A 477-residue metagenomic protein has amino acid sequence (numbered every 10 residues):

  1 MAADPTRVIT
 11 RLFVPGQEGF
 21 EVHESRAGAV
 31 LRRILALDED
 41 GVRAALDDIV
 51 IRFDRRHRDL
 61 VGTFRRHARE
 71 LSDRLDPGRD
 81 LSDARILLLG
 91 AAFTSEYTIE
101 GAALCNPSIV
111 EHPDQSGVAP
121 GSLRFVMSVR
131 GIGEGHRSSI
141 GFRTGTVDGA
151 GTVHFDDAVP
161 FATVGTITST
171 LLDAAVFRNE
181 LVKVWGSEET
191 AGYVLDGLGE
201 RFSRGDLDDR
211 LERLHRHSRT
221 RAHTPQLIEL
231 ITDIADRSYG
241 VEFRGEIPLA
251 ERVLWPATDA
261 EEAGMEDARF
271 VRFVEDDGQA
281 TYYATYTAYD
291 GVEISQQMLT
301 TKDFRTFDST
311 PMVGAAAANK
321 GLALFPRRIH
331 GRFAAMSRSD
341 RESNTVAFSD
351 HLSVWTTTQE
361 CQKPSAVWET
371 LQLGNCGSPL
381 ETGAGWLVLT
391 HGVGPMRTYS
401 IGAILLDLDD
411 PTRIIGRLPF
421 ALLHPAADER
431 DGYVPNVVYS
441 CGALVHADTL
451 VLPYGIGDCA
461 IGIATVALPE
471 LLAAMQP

Functional and structural regions predicted by a protein language model:
M1-A263, V271-L322, R327-L371, E381-Y433 (+2 more regions): Beta-rich carbohydrate-recognition and catalytic domains
W368-C376, N436-Y439: Donor nucleotide-activated moiety binding/catalytic core segment of transferases that use nucleotide-activated donors
E429-A443: A conserved acidic, glycine/proline-rich C-terminal tail/linker
